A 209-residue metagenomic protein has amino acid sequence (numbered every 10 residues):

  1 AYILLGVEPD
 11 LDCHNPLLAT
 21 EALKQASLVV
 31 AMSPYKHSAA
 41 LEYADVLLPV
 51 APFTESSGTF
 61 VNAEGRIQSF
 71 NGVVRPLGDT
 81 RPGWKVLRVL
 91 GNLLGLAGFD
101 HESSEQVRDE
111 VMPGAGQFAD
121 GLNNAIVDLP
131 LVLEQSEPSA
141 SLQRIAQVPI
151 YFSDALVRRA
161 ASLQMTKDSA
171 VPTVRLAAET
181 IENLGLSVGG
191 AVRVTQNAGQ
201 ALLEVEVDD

Functional and structural regions predicted by a protein language model:
A1-D79, V86-V89, L93-A97, E105-D209: A cross-kingdom feature strongest in bacterial/archaeal respiratory oxidoreductases
H101: Nucleotide-sugar-dependent glycosyltransferase catalytic core
